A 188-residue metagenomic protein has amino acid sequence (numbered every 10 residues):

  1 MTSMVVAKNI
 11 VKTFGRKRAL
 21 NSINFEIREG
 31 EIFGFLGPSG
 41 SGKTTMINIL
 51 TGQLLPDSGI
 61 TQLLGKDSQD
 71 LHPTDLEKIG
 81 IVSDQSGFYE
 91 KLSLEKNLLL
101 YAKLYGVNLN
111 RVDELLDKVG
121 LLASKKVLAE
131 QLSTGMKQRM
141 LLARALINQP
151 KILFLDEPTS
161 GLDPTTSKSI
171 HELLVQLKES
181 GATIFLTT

Functional and structural regions predicted by a protein language model:
T51: Helix-to-loop junction immediately C-terminal to a conserved catalytic motif
G59-D75: Conserved ABC transporter NBD signature motif
L99, K103, L109-S124: Conserved ABC ATPase "signature" region
L153-D156: Catalytic Walker B motif of ABC-type/P-loop ATPase nucleotide-binding domains
P164-T166: Helix N-cap at the start of a conserved alpha-helix in ABC-type nucleotide-binding domains
